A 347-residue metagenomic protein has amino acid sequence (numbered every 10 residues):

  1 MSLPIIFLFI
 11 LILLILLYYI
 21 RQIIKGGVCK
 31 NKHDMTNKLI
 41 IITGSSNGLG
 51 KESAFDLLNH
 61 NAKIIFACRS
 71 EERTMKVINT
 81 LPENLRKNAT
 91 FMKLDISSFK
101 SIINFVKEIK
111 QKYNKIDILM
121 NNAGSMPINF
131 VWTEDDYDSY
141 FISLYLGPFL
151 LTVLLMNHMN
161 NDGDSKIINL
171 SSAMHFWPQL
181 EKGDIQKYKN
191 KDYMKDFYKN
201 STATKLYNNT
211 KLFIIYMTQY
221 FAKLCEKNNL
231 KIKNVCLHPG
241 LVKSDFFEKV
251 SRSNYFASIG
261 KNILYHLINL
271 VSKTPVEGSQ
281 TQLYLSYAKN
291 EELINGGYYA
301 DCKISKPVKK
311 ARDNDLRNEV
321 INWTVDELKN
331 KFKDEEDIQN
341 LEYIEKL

Functional and structural regions predicted by a protein language model:
M1-I5, F9, I259-L267, V271: A hydrophobic membrane-anchoring feature enriched in long, contiguous, low-charge segments that mark signal-anchor
M1-K25: Terminal signal-anchor or tail-anchor transmembrane helices that tether membrane-associated enzymes to cellular
F7, R21-S251, L328-I344: Rossmann-fold NAD(P)H-dependent dehydrogenase/reductase core
I23, S305-V308: Short, contiguous pre-domain boundary segments
C68, I96, V131, N269-S272 (+2 more regions): Intrinsic disorder
V250-G260: Mobile gating loops/cap/lid regions near enzyme active sites that modulate substrate access
N262-K306, N314-E319: C-terminal helical subdomain
K309-L347: C-terminal amphipathic/interface module of NAD(P)-dependent oxidoreductases and related NAD-binding regulators
